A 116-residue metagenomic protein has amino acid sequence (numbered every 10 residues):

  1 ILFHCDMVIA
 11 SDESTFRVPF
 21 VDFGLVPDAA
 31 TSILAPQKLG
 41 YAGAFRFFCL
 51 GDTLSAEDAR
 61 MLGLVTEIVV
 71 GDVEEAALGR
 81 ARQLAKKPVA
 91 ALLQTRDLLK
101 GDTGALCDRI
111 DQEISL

Functional and structural regions predicted by a protein language model:
I1-C49, L62, A76, R80: CoA-thioester-processing core
I9-S14, V65-D111: C-terminal long alpha-helix characteristic of the crotonase
T31-L34, G43, A91-Q94, E113-L116: Hydrophobic alpha-helical segments typical of transmembrane helices and their membrane-interface/capping positions
F47-F48, L98, S115-L116: Helix-loop "lid/cap" segments that line or gate small-molecule binding pockets
L50-G51, G101: Short helix-capping/turn signature of helix-turn-helix
G51-D58: Acidic, divalent-metal-coordinating active-site segment for phosphoryl/phosphodiester hydrolysis, typified by short
